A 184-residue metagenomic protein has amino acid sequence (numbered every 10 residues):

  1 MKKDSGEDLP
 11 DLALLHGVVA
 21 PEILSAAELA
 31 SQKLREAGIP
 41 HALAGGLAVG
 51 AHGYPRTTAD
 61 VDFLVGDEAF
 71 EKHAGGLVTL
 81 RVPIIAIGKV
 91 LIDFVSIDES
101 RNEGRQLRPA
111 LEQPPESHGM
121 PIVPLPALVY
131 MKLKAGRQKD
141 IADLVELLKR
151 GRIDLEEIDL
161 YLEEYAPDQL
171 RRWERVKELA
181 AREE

Functional and structural regions predicted by a protein language model:
M1-E184: Compositionally biased terminal segments of proteins
